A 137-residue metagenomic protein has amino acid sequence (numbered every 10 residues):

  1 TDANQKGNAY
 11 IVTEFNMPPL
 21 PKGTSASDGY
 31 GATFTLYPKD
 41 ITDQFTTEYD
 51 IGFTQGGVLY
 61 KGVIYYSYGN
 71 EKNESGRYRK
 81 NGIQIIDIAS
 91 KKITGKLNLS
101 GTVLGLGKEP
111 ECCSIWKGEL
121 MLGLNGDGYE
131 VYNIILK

Functional and structural regions predicted by a protein language model:
T1, D50-Y60, E111-K117, M121: Structural signature of eukaryotic scaffold interfaces centered on beta-propeller domains
D2-K6, E71-S75, D127-E130: Short glycine/acidic-enriched loop and turn motifs that connect beta-strands
Q5-K22, Y78-K92, N133-K137: Beta-propeller blade signature
N8, Y60, R79, W116-K117 (+1 more regions): Short loop/turn segments that connect beta-strands within the blades of beta-propeller domains, predominantly WD40
N16-I51, K92-K108: Surface-exposed loop and turn segments in beta-propeller and other repeat-based domains that flank or scaffold
D40-K92: Loop/turn-rich, solvent-exposed surfaces of beta-rich toroidal or solenoidal domains
K72-E119: Accessory, usually C-terminal, subdomains that scaffold auxiliary metal cofactors
E109-K137: Blade-level signature of beta-propeller repeat domains, shared across WD40, Kelch, NHL, RCC1 and BNR/Asp-box propellers
